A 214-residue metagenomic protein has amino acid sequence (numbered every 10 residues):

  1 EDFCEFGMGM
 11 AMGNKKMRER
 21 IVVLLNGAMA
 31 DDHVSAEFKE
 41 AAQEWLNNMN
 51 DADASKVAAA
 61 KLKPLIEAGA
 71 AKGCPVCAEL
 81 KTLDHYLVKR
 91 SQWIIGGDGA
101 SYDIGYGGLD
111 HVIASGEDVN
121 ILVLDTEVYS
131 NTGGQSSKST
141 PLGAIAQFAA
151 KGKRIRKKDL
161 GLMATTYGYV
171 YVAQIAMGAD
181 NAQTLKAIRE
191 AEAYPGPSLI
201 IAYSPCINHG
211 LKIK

Functional and structural regions predicted by a protein language model:
E1, A78, H85, R90-Q92 (+2 more regions): Long, structured ligand/cofactor-binding scaffold of large enzymes
E1-M8, H85, D103-R156: Catalytic or ion-translocation cores adjacent to nucleophile or general acid/base/metal-coordination motifs in diverse
D2-F38, N47-D51, Y86-V88, T140-A193: Conserved thiamine diphosphate
Q43-V76: Active-site diphosphate/adenylate-binding microenvironment
L87-S91, G97, A114-N120, L124-T126 (+2 more regions): Short coil/turn connectors at secondary-structure junctions
I95-G97, L122-L124, Q174-I175, I201-Y203 (+1 more regions): Generic beta-strand/beta-sheet core signal
A100-I104, E127-T132, V172, A179-Q183 (+1 more regions): Flexible loop/turn segments at secondary-structure boundaries
G178, T184-K214: Glycine/aspartate-rich loop-and-adjacent alpha/beta segment that forms the canonical ThDP
